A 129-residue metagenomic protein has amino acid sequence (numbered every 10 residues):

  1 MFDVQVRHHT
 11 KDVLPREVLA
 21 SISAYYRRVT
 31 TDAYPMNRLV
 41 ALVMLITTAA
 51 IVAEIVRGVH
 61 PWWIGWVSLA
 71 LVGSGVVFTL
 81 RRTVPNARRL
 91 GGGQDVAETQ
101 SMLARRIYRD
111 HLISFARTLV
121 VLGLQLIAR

Functional and structural regions predicted by a protein language model:
M1-A41, G92-A104: Interfacial loop at the N-terminal end of multi-pass membrane proteins
H8, I46, A50-A53, A87-G91: Regular secondary-structure segments
N37, S101-V120: Individual transmembrane alpha-helices with interfacial aromatic-anchor signatures
R38-R57, V120-R129: Alpha-helical transmembrane segments and their membrane-interface junctions in multi-pass membrane proteins
A41-M44, G65, L69, L112-F115 (+1 more regions): Residues within membrane-spanning alpha-helices of integral membrane proteins, especially the hydrophobic core/packing
A53-G73: Interfacial segments of alpha-helical transmembrane regions
G73-R81: Mid-bilayer segments of alpha-helical transmembrane spans in multi-pass integral membrane proteins that mediate
L80-D95: Transmembrane alpha-helical segments of integral membrane proteins
